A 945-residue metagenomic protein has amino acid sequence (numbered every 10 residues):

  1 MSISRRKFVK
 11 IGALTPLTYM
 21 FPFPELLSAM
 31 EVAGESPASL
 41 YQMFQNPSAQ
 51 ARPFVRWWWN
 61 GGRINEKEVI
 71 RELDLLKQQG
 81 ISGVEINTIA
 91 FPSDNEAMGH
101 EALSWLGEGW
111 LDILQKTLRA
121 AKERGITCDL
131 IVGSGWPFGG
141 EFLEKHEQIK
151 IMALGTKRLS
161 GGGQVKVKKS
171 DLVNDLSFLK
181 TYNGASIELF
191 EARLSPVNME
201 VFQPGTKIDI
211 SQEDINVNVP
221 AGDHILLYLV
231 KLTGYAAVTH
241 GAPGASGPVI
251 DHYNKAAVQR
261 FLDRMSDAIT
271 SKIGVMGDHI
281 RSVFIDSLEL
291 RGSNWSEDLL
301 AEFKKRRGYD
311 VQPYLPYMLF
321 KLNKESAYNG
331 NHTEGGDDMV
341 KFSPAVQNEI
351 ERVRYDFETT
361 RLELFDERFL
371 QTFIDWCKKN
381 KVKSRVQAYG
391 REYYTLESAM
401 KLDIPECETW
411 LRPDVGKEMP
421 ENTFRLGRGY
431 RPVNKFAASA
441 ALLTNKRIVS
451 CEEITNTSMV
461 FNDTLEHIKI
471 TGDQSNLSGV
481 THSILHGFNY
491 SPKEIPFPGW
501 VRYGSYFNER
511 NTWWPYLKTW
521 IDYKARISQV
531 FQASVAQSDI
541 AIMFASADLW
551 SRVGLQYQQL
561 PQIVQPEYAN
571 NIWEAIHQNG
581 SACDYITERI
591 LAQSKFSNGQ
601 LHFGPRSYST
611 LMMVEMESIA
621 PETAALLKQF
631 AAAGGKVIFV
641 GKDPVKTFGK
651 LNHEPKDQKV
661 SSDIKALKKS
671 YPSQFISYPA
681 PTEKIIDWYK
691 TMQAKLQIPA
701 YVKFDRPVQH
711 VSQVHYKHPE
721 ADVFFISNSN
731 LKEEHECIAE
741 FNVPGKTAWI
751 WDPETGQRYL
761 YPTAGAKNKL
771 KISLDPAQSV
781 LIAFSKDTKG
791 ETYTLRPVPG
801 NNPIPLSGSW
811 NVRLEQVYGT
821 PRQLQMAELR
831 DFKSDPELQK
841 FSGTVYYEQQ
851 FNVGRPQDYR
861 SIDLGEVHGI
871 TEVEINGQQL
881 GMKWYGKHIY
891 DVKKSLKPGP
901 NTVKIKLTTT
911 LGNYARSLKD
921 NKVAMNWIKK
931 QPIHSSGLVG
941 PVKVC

Functional and structural regions predicted by a protein language model:
M1-P16: N-terminal secretory signal peptides and thylakoid transit peptides that target proteins across membranes
F23-S39: C-terminal segment of N-terminal export signals and the immediately downstream linker at the start of the mature
Y41-D74: Mature N-terminal segment immediately following signal peptide/propeptide cleavage in secreted/periplasmic
I70, G83, W105-W136, F142-L143 (+8 more regions): Carbohydrate-binding surfaces of carbohydrate-active enzymes
R71-I89: Catalytic domains of carbohydrate-active enzymes, especially glycoside hydrolases
I89-I210, V217-A221, L226, V230-T239 (+1 more regions): Acidic/aromatic-lined carbohydrate-recognition and catalytic surfaces of CAZymes acting on diverse glycans
E740, F851-N876, K883-W884, V903-L907: Aromatic-lined ligand-binding clefts that engage carbohydrates, nucleic acids, or primary amines
K789, T908-A915: Short acidic/polar inter-strand loop motif in beta-rich domains
